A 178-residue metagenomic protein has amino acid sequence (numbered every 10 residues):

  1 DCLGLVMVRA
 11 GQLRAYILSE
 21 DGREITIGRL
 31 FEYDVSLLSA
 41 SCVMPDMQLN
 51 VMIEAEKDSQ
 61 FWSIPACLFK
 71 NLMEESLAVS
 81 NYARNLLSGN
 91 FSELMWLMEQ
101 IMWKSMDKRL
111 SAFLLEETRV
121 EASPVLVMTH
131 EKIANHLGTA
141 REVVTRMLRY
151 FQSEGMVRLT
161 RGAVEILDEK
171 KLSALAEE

Functional and structural regions predicted by a protein language model:
D1-L5, R23-I25, Q48-L49: A short beta-loop-beta micro-motif enriched in histidine and acidic residues
L3-Y16, F31-Y33: Glycine- and acidic-residue-biased ligand/ion/polar-headgroup-sensing regions
A10, C67-L68, E131, K170: Alpha-helix/helix-capping structural signal
L13-I25: A short beta-strand-loop-beta hairpin characteristic of the jelly-roll/cupin
T26-N85: Cyclic-nucleotide recognition modules
E56, M73-T139: Polybasic "coupling" helices that flank or enter modular domains
L115-E178: Phosphate-/nucleic-acid-contacting segments
